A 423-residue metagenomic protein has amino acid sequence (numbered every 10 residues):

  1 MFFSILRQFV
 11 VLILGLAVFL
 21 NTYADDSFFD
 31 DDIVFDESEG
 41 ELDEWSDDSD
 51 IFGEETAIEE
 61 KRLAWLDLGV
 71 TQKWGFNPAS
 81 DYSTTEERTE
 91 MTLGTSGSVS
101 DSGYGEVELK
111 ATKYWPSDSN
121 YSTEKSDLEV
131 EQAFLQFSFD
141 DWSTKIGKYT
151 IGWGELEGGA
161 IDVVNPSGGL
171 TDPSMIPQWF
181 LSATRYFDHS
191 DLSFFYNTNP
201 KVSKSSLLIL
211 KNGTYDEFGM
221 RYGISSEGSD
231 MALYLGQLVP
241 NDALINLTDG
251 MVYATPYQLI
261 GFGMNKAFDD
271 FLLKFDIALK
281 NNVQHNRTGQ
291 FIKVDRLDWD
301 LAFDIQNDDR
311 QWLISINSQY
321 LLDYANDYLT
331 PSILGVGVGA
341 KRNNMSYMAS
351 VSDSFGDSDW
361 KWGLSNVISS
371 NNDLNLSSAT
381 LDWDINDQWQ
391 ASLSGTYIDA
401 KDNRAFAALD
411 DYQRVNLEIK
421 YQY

Functional and structural regions predicted by a protein language model:
T22-T84, S122: N-terminal periplasmic/intermembrane-space "pro-region" immediately following the signal or transit peptide
A64-L66, D101-E106, D141-T144, H189-F194 (+6 more regions): Repeated loop/turn-to-beta-strand initiation elements of outer-membrane beta-barrel proteins
L66-W74, V107-K113, I146-K148, F194-T198 (+7 more regions): Transmembrane beta-barrel strands of outer-membrane/channel proteins
D81-E87, S122-D127, L170-M175, L208-T214 (+5 more regions): Replace "Gram-negative outer membrane beta-barrel proteins" with "bacterial and organellar outer membrane beta-barrel
E87-L93, L128-A133, P177-L181, D216-M220 (+6 more regions): Hydrophobic, lipid-facing positions within transmembrane beta-strands of outer-membrane proteins
S96-V202, A400: Outer membrane beta-barrel
N265-V367: Detector for outer-membrane/organellar transmembrane beta-barrel domains, recognizing the amphipathic beta-strand
Y397, L409-Y423: Outer-membrane beta-barrel "beta-signal"
